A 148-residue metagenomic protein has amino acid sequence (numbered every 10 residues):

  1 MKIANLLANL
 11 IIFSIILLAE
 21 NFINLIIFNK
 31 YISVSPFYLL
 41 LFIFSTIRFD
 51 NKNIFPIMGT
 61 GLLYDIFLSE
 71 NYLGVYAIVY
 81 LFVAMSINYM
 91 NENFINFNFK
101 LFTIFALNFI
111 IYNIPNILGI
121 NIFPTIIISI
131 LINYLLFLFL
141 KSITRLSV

Functional and structural regions predicted by a protein language model:
M1-V148: Terminal, non-globular segments
